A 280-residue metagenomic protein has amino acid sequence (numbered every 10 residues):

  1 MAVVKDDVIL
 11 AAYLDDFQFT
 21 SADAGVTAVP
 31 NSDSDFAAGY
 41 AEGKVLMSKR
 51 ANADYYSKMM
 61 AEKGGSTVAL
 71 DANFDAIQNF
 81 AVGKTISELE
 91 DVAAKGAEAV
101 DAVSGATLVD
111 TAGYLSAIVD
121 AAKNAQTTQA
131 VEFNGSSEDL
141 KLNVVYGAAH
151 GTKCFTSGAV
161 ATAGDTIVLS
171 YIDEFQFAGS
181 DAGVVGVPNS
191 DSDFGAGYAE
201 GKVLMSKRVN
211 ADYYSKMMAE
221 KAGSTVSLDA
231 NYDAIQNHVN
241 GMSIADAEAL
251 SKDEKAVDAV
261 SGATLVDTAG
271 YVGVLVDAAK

Functional and structural regions predicted by a protein language model:
A2-L142, G147-K280: Active-site- and interface-proximal helix/loop "cap" or "latch" segments in soluble metabolic and energy-transducing
